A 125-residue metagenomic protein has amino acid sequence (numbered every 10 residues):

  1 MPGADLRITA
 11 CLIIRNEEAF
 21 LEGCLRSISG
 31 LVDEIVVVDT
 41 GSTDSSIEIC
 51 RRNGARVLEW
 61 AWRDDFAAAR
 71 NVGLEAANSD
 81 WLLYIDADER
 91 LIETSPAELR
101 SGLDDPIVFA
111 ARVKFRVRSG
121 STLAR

Functional and structural regions predicted by a protein language model:
D5-T9: Extreme N-terminal starter segment of soluble prokaryotic enzymes
L12-E34: Short, well-formed alpha-helical segments that are part of the catalytic scaffolds of diverse glycosyltransferases
A19-E22, D44-N53, T94: Acidic helix N-cap motif at the loop->helix transition within catalytic regions of sugar-transfer enzymes
S27, L31, D39-R51, W62: A conserved acidic beta->alpha catalytic loop
V36-D39, L58: Conserved beta-strand positions in the Rossmann-like core of class I SAM-dependent methyltransferases
I47-V72, A76: Conserved donor nucleotide-binding strand/loop of the catalytic core
D80, E89-A124: Conserved donor NDP-sugar-binding/catalytic core segment of glycosyltransferases
